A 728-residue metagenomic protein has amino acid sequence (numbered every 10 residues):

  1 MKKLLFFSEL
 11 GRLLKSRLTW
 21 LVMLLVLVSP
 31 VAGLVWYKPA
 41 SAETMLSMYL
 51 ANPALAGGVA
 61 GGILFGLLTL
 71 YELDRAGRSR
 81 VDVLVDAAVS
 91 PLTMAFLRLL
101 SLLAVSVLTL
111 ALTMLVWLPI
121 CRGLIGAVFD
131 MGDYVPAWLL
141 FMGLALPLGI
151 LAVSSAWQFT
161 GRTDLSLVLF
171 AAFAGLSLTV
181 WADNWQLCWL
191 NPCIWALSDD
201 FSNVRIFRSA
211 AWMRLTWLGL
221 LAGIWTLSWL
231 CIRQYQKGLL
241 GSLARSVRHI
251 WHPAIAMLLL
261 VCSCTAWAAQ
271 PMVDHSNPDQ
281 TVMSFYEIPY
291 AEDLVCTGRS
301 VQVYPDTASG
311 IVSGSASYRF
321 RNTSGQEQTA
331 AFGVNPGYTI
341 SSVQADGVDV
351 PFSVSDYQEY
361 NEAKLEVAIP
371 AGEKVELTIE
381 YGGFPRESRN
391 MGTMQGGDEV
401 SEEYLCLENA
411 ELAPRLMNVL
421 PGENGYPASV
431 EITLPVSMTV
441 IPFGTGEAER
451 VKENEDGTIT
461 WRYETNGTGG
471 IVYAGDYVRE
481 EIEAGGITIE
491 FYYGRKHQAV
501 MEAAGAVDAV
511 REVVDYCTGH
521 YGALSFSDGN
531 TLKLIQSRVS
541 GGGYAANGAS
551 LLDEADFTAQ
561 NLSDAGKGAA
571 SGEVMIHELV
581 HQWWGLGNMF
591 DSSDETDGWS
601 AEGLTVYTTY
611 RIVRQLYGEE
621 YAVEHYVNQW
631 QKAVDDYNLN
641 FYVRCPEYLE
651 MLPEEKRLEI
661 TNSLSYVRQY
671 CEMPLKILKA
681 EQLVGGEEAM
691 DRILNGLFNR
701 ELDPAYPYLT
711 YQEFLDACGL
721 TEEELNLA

Functional and structural regions predicted by a protein language model:
S47-M48, Q358-Y360, E483-S593: Juxtacatalytic substrate-recognition/specificity segment
A51-G77, A316, I379: Long, hydrophobic alpha-helical segments
L187-M213, L240-I311: N-terminal, polar/Ser/Thr-rich
E327-T329, G337-G397, K452-T460: A surface-exposed beta-strand-loop module
E380-A474: Extended, low-hydrophobicity, Ser/Thr/Pro/Gly-biased non-transmembrane segments
G422-N424, Q560-Y637: Zinc-dependent metallopeptidase catalytic helix centered on the HExxH motif and its immediate flanking segment
A499, Y516, K656-A728: Amphipathic alpha-helical substructures
E602-L675, L683, P704: Acidic/His/Gly-enriched intrinsically disordered linker/tail segments that often contain short helix/coil "MoRF-like"
